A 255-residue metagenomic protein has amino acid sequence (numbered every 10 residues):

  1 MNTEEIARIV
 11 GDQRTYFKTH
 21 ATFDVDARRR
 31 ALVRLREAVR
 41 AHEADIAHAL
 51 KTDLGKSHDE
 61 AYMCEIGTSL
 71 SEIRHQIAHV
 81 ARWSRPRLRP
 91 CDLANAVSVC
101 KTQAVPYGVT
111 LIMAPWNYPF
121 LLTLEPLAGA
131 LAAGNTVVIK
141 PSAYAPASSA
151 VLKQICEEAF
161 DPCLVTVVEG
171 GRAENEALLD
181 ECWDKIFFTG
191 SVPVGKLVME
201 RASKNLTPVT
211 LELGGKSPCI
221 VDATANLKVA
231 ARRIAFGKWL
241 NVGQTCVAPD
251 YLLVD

Functional and structural regions predicted by a protein language model:
M1-K101: N-terminal Rossmann-like NAD(P)+-binding subdomain of aldehyde/semialdehyde dehydrogenases
R28, I73, G134, V165 (+3 more regions): Residue-level signal for inorganic ion chemistry
R89-V97, V167-G170, R233-I234: Short gly/ser/thr-rich secondary-structure transition/capping motifs
C91-F160, L206, K228: Conserved small-residue-rich beta-alpha loop and adjacent elements that most often cradle the phosphate/pyrophosphate
V99-K101, V167-D184: A structured beta-alpha segment of the ubiquitous adenosine-cofactor-binding alpha/beta core
N135, K140-S142, E169, T189-G190 (+1 more regions): Short beta->alpha connector loops at strand-helix junctions that form conserved, small/polar/Pro-enriched
F160, P193-D255: ALDH superfamily catalytic-core signature
D161-V167: A glycine-rich helix N-cap at a beta->alpha junction
